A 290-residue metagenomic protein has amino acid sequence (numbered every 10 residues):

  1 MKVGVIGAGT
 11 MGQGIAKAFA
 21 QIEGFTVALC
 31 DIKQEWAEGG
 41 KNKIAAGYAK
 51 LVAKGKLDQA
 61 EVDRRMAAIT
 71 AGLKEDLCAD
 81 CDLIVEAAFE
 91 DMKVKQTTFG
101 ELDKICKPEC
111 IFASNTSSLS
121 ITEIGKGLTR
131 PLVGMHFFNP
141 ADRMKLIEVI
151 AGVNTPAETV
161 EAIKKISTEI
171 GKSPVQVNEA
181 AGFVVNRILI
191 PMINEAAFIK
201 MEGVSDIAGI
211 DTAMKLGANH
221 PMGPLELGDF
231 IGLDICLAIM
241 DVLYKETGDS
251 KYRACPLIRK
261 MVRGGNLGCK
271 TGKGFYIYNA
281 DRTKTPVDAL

Functional and structural regions predicted by a protein language model:
M1-K50, K54: NAD(P)+-binding Rossmann beta1-loop-alpha1 motif at the extreme N-terminus of oxidoreductases
I6, G24, A157, E161 (+3 more regions): NAD(P)-dependent Rossmann-like dehydrogenase/reductase catalytic/cofactor-binding core
T10, E35-G39, K50-I111, L119: Rossmann-like NAD(P)-binding element
F25, A79, P140-I150, P221-M222 (+1 more regions): Acidic/polar active-site rim loop that often engages polyanionic ligands
I111-N178, F183-R187: Rossmann-fold dinucleotide-binding core
